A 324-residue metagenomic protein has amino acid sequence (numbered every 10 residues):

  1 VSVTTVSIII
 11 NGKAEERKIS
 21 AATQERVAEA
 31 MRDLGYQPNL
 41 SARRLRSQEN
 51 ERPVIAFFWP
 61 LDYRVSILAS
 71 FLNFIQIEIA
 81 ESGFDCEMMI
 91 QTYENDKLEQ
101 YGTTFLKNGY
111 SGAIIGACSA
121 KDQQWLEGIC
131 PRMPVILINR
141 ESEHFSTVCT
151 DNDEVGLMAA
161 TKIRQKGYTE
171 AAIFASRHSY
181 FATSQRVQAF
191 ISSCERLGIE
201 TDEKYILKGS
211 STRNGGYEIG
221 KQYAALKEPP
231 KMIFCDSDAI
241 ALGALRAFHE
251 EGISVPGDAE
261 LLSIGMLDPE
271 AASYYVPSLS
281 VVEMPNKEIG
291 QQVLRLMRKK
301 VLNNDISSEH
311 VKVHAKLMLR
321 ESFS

Functional and structural regions predicted by a protein language model:
V1-R46: N-terminal helix-turn-helix DNA-binding module of bacterial transcription factors
V3-S7, R46-Y63, E170-R177: Short beta-strand segments enriched in small/hydrophobic residues
M31, I79, C194, F248 (+1 more regions): Conserved hydrophobic residues forming the short capping helix/wall of the S-adenosyl-L-methionine
S47-T161, Q165, Y223-A225, A239 (+1 more regions): Alpha-helical recognition/docking segments in bacterial nutrient-uptake and carbohydrate-utilization systems
W59-S70, M88-D96, T147-M158, F174-K221 (+4 more regions): Hinge/beta->alpha junction and helix N-cap segments in small-molecule ligand-binding domains
S111, Y168-E170, P229-K231: Short acidic/polar active-site loop segments enriched in Thr and Asp
K221-S324: Flexible loop/turn connectors
